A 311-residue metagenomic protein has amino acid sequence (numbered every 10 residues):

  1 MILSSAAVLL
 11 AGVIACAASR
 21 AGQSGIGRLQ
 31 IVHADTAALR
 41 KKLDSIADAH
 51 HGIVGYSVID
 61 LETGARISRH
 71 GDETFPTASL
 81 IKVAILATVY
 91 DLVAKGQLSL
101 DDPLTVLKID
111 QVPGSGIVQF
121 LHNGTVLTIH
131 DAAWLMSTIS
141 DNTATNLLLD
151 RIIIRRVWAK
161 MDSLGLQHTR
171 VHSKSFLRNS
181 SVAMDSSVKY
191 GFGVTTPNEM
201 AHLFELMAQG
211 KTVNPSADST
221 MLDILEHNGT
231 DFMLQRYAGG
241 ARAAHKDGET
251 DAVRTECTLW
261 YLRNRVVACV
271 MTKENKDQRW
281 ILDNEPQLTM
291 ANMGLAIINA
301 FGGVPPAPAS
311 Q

Functional and structural regions predicted by a protein language model:
L10-H33: Bacterial Sec-dependent signal peptides at the C-terminal "C-region" and cleavage site
G25-D44, R151-I153, H202-F232, A238 (+2 more regions): Structured C-terminal helix/loop/strand segments within mature extracytoplasmic catalytic/sensor domains
G27-H33, R69-P76, G116-N123, D131-L135 (+4 more regions): Second-shell loop/turn segments in exported
A38-G71, V270: A short, well-structured edge-of-sheet supersecondary motif
I53, T125, A133, N146-F204: Mid-domain, small-residue-enriched loop/turn segments at the edges of structured enzyme/sensor domains
L61-E62, L100-I117, I152-I153, S175-N179 (+2 more regions): Acidic helix-start/capping segments at beta-turn-to-alpha-helix junctions
G64, P76-L104, A268: Active-site SXXK
D91-W134: Active-site-proximal loop and beta-strand segments within enzyme catalytic domains
